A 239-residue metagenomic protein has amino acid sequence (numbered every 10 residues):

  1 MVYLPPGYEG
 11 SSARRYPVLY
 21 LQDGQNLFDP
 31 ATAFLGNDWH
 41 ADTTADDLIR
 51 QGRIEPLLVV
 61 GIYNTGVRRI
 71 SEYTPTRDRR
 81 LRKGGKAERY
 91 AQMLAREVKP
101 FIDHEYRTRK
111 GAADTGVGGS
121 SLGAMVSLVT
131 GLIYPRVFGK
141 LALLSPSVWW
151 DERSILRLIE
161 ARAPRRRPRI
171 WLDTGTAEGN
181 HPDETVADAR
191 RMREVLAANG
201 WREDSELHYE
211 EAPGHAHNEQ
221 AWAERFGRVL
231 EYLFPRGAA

Functional and structural regions predicted by a protein language model:
M1-A239: Non-catalytic cap/lid and distal C-terminal segments of serine-dependent acyl enzymes
